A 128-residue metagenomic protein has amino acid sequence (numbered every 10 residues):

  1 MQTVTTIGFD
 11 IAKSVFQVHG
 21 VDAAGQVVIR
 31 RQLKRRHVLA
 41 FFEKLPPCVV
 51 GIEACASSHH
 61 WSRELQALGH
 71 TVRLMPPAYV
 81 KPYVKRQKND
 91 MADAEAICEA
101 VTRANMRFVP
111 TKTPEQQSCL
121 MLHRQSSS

Functional and structural regions predicted by a protein language model:
M1-S128: Phosphate- and other anionic-substrate recognition elements at nucleic-acid/protein interfaces
